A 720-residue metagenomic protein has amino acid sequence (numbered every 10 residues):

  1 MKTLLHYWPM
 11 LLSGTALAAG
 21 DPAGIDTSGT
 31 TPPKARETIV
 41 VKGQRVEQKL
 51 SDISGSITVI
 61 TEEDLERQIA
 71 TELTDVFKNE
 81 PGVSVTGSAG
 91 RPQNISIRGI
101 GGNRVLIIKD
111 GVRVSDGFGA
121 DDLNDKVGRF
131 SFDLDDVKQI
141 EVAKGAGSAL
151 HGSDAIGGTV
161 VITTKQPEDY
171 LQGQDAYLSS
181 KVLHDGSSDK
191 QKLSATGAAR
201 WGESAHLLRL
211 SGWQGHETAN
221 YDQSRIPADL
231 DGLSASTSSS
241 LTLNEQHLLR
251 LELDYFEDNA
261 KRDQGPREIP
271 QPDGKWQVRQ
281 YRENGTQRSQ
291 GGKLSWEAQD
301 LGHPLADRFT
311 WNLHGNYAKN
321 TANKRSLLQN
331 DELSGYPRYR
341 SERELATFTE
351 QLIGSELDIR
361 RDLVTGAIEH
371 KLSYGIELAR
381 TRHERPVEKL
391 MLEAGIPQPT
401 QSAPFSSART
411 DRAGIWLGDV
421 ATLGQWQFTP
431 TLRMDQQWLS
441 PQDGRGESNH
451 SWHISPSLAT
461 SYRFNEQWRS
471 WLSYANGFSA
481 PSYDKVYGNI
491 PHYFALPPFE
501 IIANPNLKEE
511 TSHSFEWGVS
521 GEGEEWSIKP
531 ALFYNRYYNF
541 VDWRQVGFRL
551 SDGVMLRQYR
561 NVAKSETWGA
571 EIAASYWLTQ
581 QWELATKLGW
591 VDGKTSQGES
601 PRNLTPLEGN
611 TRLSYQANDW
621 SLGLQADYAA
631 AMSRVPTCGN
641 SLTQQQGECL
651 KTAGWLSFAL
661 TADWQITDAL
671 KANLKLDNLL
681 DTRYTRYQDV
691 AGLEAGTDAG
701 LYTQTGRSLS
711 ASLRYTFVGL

Functional and structural regions predicted by a protein language model:
A19, G24, S28-D169, W517: Acidic, small-polar-rich N-terminal luminal/periplasmic segments of exported/outer-membrane proteins
P22, R361, T422-F428, F533-Y537 (+4 more regions): Gram-negative outer-membrane beta-barrel transporters
P167-E168, A176-L178, S188, S194-Q287 (+2 more regions): Periplasmic-side early beta-strands and strand-to-turn transitions of outer-membrane beta-barrels
S179-V182, N220-I226, K275-N284, R338-T347 (+8 more regions): Extracellular loop and loop/strand-boundary signature of outer-membrane beta-barrel proteins
V182-S188, W201-E203, G212-H216, Y255-N259 (+14 more regions): Transmembrane beta-strands of outer-membrane beta-barrel pores
T242-F256, G285-E447, R463, G521 (+3 more regions): Face-selective signature of the C-terminal outer-membrane beta-barrel domain
G274-L301, P404-T410, N449, S455 (+10 more regions): Outer-membrane beta-barrel signature, preferentially recognizing the C-terminal barrel domain of Gram-negative
F478, Y538-N539, L584, A630-G639 (+1 more regions): C-terminal beta-signal and adjacent terminal beta-strands/loops of Gram-negative outer-membrane beta-barrel proteins
